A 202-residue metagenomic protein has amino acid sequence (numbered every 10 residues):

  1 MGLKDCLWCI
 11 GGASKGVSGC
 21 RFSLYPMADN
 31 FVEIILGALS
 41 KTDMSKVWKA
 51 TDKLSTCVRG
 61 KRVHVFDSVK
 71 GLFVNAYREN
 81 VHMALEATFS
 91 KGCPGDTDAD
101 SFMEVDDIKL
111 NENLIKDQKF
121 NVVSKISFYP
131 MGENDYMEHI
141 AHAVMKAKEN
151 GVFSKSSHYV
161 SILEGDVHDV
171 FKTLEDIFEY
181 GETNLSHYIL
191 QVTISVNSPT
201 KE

Functional and structural regions predicted by a protein language model:
M1-E202: Charge-rich, low-complexity N-terminal segments
